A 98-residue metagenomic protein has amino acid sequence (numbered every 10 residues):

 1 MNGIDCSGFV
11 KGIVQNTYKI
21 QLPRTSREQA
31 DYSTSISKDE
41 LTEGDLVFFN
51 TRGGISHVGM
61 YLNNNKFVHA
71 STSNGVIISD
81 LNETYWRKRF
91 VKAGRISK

Functional and structural regions predicted by a protein language model:
M1-E43, V91: Catalytic cysteine-centered active-site loop
D5, S56-H57: Short loop/turn microsegments at loop-to-beta-strand junctions
I20, S35-I36, I55, L62-K98: Aromatic- and glycine-rich peptidoglycan recognition patches
G44-D45, N65: Structural motif
L46, V58-M60: Conserved hydrophobic/aromatic beta-strand scaffold that supports enzyme active sites
